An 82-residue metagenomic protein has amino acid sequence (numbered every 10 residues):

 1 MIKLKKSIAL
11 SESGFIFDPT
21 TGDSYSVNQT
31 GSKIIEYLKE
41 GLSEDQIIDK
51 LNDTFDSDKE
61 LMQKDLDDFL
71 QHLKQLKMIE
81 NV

Functional and structural regions predicted by a protein language model:
M1-S32, E36-K39, V82: Acidic, low-complexity/disordered tracts enriched in E/D and polar residues
S26-V82: Long, charge-rich, low-complexity alpha-helical segments
